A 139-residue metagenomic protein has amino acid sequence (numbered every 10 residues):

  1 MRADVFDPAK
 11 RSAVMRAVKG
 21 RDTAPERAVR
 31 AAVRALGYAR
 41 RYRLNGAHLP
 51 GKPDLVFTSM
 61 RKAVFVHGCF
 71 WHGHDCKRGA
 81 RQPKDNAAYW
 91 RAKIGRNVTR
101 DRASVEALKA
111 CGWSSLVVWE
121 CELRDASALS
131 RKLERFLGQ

Functional and structural regions predicted by a protein language model:
M1-Q139: Nucleic-acid endo/exonuclease domains
